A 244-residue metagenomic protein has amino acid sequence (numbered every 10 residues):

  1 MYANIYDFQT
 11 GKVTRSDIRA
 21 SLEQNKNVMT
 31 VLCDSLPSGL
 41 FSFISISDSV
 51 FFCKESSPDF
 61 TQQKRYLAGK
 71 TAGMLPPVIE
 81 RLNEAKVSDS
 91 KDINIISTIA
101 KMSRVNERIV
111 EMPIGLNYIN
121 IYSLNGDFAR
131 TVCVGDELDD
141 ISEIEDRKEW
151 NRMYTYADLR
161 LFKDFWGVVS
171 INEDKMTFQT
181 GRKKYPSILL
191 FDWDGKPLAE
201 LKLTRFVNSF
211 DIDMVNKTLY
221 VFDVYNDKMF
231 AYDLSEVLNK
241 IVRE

Functional and structural regions predicted by a protein language model:
Y2, Y6-C53: Asp-box/WD-like beta-propeller blade repeats and closely related beta-sheet repeat scaffolds
A3-T10, F60-T71, G181-K196, E236: Beta-propeller blade signature
I5-V13, R19, Y66-L75, S123-V134 (+1 more regions): Short loop/turn segments immediately following beta-strands, especially the blade-tip and inter-blade linker loops
R15-S35, T71-I96, N125, A129-N151 (+1 more regions): Surface-exposed loop and turn segments in beta-propeller and other repeat-based domains that flank or scaffold
V31-D48, D92-E107, M112, N151-F162 (+1 more regions): Structural signature of eukaryotic scaffold interfaces centered on beta-propeller domains
D48-P58, D164, V168-K184, M229-L234: Short, conserved, GDST-rich strand-edge loop motifs in beta-rich repeat architectures
D211-E244: Blade-level signature of beta-propeller repeat domains, shared across WD40, Kelch, NHL, RCC1 and BNR/Asp-box propellers
